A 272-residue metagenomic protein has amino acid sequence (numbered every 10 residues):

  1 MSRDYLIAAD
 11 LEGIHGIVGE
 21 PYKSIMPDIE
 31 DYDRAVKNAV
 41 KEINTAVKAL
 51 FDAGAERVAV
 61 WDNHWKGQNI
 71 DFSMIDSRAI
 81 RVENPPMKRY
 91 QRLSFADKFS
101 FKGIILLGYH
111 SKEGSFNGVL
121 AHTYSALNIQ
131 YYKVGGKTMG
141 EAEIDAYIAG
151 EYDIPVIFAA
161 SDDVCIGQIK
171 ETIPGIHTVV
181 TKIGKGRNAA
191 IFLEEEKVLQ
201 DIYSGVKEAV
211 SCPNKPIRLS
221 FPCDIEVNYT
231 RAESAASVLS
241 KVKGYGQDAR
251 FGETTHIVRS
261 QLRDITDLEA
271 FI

Functional and structural regions predicted by a protein language model:
L6-K23, A35-A39: N-terminal glycine-rich anion-binding loops that anchor highly charged ligand groups
A8-A9, W61-D62, I104-Y109, A159-A160 (+1 more regions): Short beta-strand segments
G19-R34, A121-V134: A solvent-exposed, charged loop/short amphipathic helix patch at secondary-structure junctions
I29-W61, G67, G205-C212: Alpha/propeptide regions of enzymes that mature by internal proteolysis
D76-D97: A glycine-rich helix N-cap at a beta->alpha junction
P86-R89, A126-Y152, A160-V164: Active-site glycine-rich loop that binds ribose-phosphate moieties when present
I148-G205, A209: Active-site rim beta-loop-alpha module in soluble metabolic enzymes
V198-I272: C-terminal accessory domains and tails appended to enzymatic cores
